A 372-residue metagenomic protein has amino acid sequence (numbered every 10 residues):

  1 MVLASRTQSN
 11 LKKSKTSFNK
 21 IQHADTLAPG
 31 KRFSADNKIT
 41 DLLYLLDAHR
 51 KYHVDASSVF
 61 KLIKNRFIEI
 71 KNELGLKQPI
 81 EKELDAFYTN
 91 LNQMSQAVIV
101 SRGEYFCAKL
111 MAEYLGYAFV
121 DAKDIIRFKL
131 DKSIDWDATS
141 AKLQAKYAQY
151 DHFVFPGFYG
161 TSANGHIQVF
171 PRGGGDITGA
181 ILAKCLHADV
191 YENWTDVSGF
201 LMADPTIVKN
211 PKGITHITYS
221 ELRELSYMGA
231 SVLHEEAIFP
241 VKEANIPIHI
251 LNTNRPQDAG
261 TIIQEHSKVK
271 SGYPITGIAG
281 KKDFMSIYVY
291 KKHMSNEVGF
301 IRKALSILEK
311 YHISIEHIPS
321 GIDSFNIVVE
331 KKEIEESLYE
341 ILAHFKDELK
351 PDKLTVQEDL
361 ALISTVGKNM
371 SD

Functional and structural regions predicted by a protein language model:
M1-I238, E330: Nucleotide/pyrophosphate-binding catalytic subdomain
A4-S5, G30-R32, V197-G199, I248 (+4 more regions): Glycine-rich beta-alpha junction loops
H23-D25, A97-V98, Y117-A118, D151-V154 (+12 more regions): Structural motif
N164, M202-A203, H249-L251, A259 (+1 more regions): Short helix/loop capping segments that flank catalytic or ligand/cofactor-binding pockets
A259-D372: A conserved regulatory-domain signal marking ACT and ACT-like small-molecule sensing domains and adjacent regulatory
